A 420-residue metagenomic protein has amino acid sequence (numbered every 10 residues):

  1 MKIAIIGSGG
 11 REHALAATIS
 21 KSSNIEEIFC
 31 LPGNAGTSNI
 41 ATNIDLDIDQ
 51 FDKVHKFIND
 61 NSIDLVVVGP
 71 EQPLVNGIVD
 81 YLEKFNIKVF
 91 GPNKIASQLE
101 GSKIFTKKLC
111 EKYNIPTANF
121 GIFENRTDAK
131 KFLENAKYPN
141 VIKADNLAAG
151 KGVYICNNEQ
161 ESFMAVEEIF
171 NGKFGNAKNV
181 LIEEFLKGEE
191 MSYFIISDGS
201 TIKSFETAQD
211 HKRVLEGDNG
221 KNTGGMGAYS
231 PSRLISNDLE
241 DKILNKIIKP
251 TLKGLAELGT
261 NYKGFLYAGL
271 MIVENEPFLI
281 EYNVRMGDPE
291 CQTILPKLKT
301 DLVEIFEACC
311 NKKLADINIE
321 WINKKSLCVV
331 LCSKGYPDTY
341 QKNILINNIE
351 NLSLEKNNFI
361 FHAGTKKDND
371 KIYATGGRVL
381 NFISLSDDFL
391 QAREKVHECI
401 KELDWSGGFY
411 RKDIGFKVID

Functional and structural regions predicted by a protein language model:
M1-K94: ATP-binding N-terminal substructure of ATP-dependent carboxylate-amine bond-forming enzymes
S38-A41, H55, Q98-I104, L215-E216: Short, charged, surface-exposed secondary-structure boundary motifs
N43-D49, G121-N125, C156: Short acidic-hydrophobic, aromatic-tinged amphipathic segments that line or gate anion-handling sites
F90-G152: A conserved helix-loop-beta module that forms one wall/lid of the active-site cleft in ATP-utilizing catalytic domains
G152-C291: Internal nucleotide-binding/catalytic subdomain
L244-L266, N283-E355, D368: Active-site "cap" helix and flanking loop/linker of ATP-utilizing ligase/carboxylase catalytic domains
T365-N369, Y373-D420: Generic C-terminus detector
